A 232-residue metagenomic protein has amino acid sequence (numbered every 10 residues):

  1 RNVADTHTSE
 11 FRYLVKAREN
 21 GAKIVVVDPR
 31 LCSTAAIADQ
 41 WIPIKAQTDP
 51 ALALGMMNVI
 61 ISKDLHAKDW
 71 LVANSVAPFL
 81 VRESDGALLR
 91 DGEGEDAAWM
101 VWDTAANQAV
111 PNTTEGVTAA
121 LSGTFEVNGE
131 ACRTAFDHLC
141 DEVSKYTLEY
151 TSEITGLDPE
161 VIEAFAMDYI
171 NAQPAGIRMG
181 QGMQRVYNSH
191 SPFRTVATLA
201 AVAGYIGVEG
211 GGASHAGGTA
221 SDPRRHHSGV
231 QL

Functional and structural regions predicted by a protein language model:
R1, P29, G180: Active-site-proximal beta-strand/loop segments in catalytic clefts of secreted hydrolases
R1-V15, N20-V26, A51, G116-G123 (+3 more regions): Extended redox/cofactor-interaction regions of prokaryotic respiratory oxidoreductases
V3-T6, C32-A35, P50, P78-F79 (+3 more regions): Flexible loop/turn segments at secondary-structure boundaries
T8, A46-P50, F193: Short, conserved loop/turn and helix-capping segments at secondary-structure boundaries that abut family-defining
F11, V15, A53-N58, E163 (+1 more regions): Predominant activation on well-ordered alpha-helical scaffold segments within soluble catalytic domains
G21, R30-N171: Long, well-ordered, tryptophan-enriched scaffold segments
V25-V26, P43, G176-R178: Structural recognition of the beta-strand scaffold that forms the well-ordered cores of secreted hydrolase catalytic
E149, E160, Y169-L232: A glycine-rich, hydrophobic/aromatic-adjacent loop/helix-cap motif
